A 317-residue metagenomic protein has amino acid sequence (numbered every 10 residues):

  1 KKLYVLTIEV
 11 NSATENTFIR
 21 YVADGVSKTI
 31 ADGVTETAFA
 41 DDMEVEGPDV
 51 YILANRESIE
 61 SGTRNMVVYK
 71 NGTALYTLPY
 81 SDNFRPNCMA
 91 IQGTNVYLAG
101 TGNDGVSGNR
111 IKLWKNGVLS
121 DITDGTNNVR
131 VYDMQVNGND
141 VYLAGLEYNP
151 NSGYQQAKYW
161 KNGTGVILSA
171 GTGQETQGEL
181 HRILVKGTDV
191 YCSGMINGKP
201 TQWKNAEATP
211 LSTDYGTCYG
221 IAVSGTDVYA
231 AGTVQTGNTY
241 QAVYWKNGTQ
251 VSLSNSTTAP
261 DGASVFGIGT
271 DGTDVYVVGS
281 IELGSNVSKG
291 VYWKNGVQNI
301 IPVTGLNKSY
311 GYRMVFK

Functional and structural regions predicted by a protein language model:
K1-K317: Residue-level hotspots at or immediately adjacent to binding/recognition sites across diverse folds
